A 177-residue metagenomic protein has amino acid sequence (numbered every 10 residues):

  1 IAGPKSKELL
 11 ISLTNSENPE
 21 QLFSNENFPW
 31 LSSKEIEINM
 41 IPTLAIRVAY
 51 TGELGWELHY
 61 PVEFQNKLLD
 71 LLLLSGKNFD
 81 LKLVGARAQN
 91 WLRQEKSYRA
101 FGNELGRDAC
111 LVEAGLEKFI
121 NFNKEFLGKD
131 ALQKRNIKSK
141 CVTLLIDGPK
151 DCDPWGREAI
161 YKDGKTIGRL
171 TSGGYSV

Functional and structural regions predicted by a protein language model:
I1-V177: Conserved, structured C-terminal
